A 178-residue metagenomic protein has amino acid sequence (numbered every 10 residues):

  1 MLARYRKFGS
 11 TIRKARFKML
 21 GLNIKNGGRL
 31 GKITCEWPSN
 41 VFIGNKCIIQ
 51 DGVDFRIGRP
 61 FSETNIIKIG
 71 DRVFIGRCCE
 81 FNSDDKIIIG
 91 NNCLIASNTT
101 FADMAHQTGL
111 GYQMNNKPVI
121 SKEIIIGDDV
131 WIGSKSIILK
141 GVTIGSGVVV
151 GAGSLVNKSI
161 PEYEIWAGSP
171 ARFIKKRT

Functional and structural regions predicted by a protein language model:
M1-D103, G127-D128, S136, S146 (+2 more regions): Domain-scale signature associated with acetyltransferase and cell-envelope carbohydrate enzymes
E63, Q113-I126: Glycine-rich NAD(P)-binding loop of Rossmann-like domains
S83, K140, K158: Conserved coupling/switch loop of ABC ATPases
H106: Histidine-centered active-site/metal-ligand motif
L110: Phosphate-binding beta-alpha-beta segment of Rossmann-like dinucleotide-binding domains, i.e., the NAD(P)
W131, V149-L155: A generic "structured core" feature
